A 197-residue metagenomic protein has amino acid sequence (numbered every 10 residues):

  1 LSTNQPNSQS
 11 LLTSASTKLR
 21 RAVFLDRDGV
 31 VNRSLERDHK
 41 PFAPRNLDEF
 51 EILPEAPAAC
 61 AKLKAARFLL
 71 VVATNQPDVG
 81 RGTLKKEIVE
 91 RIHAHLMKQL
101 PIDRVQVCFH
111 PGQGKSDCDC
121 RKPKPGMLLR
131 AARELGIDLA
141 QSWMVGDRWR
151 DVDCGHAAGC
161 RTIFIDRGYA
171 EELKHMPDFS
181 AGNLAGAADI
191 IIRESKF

Functional and structural regions predicted by a protein language model:
L1-R27, L35, D103, R193-F197: Non-catalytic pre-domain segments flanking phosphatase-related domains
T13-L69: Active-site neighborhood of HAD-like aspartate-dependent phosphohydrolases
L19-R21, K86-R104, Q113-M144, R148-F197: Asp-based, Mg2+/Mn2+-dependent phosphohydrolase catalytic module
F24-D26, A73, V145: Generic enzyme active-site microenvironment
D28, P77, K124: Anionic group-transfer/hydrolysis microenvironments
V31-P54, V79-I88, K98, Q113-D119: Metal-dependent phosphoesterase signature
R33-L35, F109, D166: Residue-level signal for short segments within beta-strands and strand-turn junctions of well-structured beta-sheet
A56-V89, H93, I102-P111, G155: Substrate-recognition element of Asp-dependent hydrolases with the DxDx(T/V) motif
